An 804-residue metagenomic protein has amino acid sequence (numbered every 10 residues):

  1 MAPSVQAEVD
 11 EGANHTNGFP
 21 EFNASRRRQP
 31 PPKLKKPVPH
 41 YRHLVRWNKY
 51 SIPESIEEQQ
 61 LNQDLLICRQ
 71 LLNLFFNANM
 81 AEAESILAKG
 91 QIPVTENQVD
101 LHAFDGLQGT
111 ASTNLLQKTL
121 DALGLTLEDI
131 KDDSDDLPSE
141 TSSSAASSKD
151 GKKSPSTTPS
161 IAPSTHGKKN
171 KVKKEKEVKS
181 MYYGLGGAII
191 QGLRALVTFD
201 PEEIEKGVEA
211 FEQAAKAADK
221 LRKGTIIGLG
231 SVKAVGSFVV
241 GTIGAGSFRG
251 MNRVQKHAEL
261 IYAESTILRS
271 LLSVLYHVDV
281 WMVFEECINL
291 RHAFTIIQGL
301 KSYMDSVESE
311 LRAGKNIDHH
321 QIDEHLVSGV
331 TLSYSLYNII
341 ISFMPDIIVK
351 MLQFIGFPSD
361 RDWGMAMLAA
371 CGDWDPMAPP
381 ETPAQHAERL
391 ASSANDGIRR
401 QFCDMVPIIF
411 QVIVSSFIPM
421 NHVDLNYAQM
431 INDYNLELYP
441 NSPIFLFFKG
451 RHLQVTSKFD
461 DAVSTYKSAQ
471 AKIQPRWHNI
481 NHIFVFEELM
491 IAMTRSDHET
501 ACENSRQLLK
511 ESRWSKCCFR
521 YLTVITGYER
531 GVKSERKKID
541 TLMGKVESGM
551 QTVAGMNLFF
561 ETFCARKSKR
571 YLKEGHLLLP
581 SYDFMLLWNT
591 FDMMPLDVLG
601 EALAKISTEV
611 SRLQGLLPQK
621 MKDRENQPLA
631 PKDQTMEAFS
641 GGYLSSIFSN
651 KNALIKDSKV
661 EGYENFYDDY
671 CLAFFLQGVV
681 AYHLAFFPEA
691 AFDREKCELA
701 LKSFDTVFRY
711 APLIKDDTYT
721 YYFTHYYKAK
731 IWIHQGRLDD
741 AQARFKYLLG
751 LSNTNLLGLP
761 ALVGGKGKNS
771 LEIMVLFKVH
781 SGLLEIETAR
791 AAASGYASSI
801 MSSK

Functional and structural regions predicted by a protein language model:
M1-P37, S134-H166, S798-K804: Fungal intrinsically disordered, low-complexity serine/threonine- and proline-rich regulatory regions
A2, E8-E96, D100-D105, V178 (+2 more regions): N-terminal alpha-helical scaffolding segments that mark the starts of alpha-solenoid/helical-repeat architectures
E54-E57, A88-T95, K171, Q353-P358 (+8 more regions): Solenoid-like repeat scaffolds
Q60-Q63, N77-E82, F104-T141, A145-Y434 (+10 more regions): Short coil/linker segments at helix-helix boundaries
L61-L66, R400-F402, Y439-L446, W477-V485 (+3 more regions): Generic helix N-cap/helix-start motif at coil->alpha-helix transitions
Q70, L101, G187, R194 (+14 more regions): Structural register within alpha-helical repeat arrays
T95-A103, A218-I226, G230, E308-E310 (+7 more regions): Boundary/linker segments of alpha-helical solenoid repeat arrays
R400, I525, E529-I714, T718-H725 (+5 more regions): Eukaryotic alpha-helical solenoid repeat scaffolds
